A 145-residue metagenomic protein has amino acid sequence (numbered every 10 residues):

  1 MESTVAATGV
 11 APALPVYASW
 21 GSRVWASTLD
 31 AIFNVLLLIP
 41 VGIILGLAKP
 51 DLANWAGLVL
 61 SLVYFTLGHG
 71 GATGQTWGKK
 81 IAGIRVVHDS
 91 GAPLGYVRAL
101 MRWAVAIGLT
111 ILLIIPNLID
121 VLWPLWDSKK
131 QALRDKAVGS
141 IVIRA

Functional and structural regions predicted by a protein language model:
M1-A145: Membrane-interfacial and juxtamembrane segments of integral membrane proteins
